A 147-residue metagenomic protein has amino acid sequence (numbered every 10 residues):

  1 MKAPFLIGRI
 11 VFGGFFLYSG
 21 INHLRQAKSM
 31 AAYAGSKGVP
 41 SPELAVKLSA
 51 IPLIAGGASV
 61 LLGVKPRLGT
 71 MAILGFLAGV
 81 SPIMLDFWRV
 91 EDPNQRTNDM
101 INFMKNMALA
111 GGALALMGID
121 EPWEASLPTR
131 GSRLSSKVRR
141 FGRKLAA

Functional and structural regions predicted by a protein language model:
M1-A147: Short amphipathic, positively biased membrane-proximal segments that drive organelle/inner-membrane targeting
